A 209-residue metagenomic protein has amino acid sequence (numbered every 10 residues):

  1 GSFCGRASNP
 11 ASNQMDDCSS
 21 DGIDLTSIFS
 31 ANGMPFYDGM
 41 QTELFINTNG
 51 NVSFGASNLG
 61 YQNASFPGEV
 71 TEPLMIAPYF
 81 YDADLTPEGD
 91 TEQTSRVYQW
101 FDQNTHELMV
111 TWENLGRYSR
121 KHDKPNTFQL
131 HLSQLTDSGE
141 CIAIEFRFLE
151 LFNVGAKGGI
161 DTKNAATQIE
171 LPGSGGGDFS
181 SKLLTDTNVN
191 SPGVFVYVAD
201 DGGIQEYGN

Functional and structural regions predicted by a protein language model:
G1-N209: Extracytoplasmic Ser/Thr/Pro-rich, glycosylation-prone low-complexity segments
